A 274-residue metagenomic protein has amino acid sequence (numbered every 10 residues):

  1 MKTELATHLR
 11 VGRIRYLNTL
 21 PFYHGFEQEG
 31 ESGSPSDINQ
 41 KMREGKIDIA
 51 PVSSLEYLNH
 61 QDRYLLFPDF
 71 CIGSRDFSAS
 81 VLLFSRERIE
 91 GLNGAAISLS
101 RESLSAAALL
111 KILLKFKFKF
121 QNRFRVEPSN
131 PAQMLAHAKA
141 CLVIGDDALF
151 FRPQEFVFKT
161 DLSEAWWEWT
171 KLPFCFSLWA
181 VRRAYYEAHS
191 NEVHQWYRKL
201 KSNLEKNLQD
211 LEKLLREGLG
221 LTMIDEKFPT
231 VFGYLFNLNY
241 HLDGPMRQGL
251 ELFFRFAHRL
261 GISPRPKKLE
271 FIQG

Functional and structural regions predicted by a protein language model:
K2-F26, A79-M134, A138-K139, D146 (+1 more regions): Bilobed "Venus flytrap"/periplasmic-binding protein-like clamshell domains and structurally analogous long
I14-N18, S34-S36, K46-L58, R63 (+4 more regions): Beta->alpha turn/N-cap motifs
Q28-Q40: Short catalytic helix/loop segments, enriched in acidic residues and glycine and frequently bearing histidine
M42-R43, M134-L135, A257: Hydrophobic residues within well-ordered alpha-helices
C71-S74, A138: Phosphate-rich cofactor/ligand-interacting catalytic cores and adjacent structured alpha/beta frameworks
F77-L83, F174-W179: Small-molecule pocket liners
V126-L219: Pocket-lining segment of extracytoplasmic ligand-binding domains
A148, R216-G274: An extracytoplasmic/periplasmic, membrane-proximal ligand-sensing/linker region
